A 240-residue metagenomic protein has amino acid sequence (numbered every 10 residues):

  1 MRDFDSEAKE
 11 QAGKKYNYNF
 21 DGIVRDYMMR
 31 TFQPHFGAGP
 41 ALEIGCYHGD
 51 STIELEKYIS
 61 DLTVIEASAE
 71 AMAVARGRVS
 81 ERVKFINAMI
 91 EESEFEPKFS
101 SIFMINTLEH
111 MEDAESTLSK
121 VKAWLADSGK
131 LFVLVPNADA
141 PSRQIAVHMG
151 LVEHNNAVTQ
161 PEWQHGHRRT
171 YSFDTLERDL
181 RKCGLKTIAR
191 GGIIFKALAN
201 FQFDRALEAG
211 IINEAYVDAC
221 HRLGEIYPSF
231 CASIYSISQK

Functional and structural regions predicted by a protein language model:
M1-P97, S101-I105, L118, S229-I234: Conserved N-terminal segment of class I S-adenosyl-L-methionine
Y16, E112-K120, K130-Q239: S-adenosyl-L-methionine-dependent methyltransferase catalytic module, highlighting the catalytic core
G39, S128-G129: Surface-exposed loop/turn positions
E43, Y47, D127, Q164: Short glycine/serine/threonine-biased micro-segments
N106-H110: Short catalytic micro-motifs in class I SAM-dependent methyltransferases
A123: Basic phosphate/pyrophosphate-binding loop/patch that engages nucleotide-derived ligands
